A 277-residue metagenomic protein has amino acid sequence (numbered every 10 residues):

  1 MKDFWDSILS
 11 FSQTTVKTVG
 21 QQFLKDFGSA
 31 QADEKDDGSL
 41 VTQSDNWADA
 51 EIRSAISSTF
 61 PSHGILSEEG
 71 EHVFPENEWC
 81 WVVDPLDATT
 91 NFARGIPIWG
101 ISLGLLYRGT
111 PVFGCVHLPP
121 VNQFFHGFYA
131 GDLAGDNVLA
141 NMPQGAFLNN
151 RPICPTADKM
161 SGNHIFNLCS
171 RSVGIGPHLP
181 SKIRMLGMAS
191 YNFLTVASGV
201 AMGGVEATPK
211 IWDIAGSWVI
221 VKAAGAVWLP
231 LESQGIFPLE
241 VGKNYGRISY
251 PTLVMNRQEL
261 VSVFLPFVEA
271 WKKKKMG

Functional and structural regions predicted by a protein language model:
M1-L86, K273-G277: N-terminal subdomain of lithium-sensitive/metallo-dependent phosphomonoesterases centered on the IMPase/IPPase/PAP
M1-S10, T14, P177, L194-G277: Oxyanion/phosphate-interacting regions
I8, S54, S58, L66 (+1 more regions): Active-site-adjacent structural elements in enzyme catalytic cores
F23, A88-T89, V196, V221: Buried hydrophobic positions in well-ordered alpha/beta secondary-structure cores of metabolic enzymes
N46, A50, E69, P85-A88 (+4 more regions): Generic detector of well-ordered alpha-helical packing
G104-L194, K243-G277: Acidic beta-strand-loop-alpha-helix segment within the catalytic core of divalent metal-dependent phosphate-processing
